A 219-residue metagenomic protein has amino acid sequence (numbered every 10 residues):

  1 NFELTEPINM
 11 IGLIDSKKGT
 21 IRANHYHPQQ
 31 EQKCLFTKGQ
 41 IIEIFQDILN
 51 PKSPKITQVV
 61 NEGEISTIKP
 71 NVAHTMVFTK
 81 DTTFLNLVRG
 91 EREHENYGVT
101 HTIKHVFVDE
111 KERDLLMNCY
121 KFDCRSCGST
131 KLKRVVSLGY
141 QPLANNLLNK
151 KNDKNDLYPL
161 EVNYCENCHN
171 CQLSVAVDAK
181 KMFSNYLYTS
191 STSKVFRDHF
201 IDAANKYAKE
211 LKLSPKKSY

Functional and structural regions predicted by a protein language model:
N1-N24, Q30, L160: A short glycine-rich, His/Asp/Glu-containing loop-to-beta-strand
N24, E43-I44, I68, A73-T79 (+1 more regions): Short beta-strand His + acidic residue motifs that chelate non-heme Fe in jelly-roll/DSBH and cupin folds
H25, E31-F36, Q58, T75-M76 (+1 more regions): His/acidic/aromatic-lined binding-pocket segments of jelly-roll/cupin-type domains and related regulatory beta-sandwich
Q29-I42, Q46-I48: Glycine- and acidic-residue-biased ligand/ion/polar-headgroup-sensing regions
I48-P70: Short acidic-glycine-tyrosine-enriched beta hairpin
V77-L116: Double-stranded beta-helix
C119-V195: N-terminal juxtadomain amphipathic helix that follows a signal peptide/anchor or precedes a small N-terminal auxiliary
P215-Y219: Conserved class I S-adenosyl-L-methionine
